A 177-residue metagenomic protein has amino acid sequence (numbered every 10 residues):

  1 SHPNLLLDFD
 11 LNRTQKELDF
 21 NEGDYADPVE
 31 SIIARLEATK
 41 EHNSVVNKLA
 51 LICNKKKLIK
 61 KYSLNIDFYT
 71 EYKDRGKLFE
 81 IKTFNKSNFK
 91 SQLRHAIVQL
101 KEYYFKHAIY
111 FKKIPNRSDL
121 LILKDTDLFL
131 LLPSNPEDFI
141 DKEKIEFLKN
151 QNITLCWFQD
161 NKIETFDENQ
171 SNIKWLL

Functional and structural regions predicted by a protein language model:
S1, S91, F147-L177: Non-catalytic C-terminal interaction segments of nucleic acid-processing enzymes
S1-Q15: Internal, Lys/Arg-enriched amphipathic helical interaction segments that engage polyanionic partners
L11-K61: Acidic-basic catalytic patches of nuclease active cores, encompassing PD-(D/E)XK and other metal-cofactor nuclease
R35-L36, K86-S91: A generic structural signal for short coil/turn motifs at secondary-structure boundaries
L49, F68-T70, D74-K86: Conserved catalytic cores of phosphodiester-cleaving nucleases, focusing on short active-site segments
I59-K73, F89, L93: Catalytic centers of nucleases
K90, K106-D160: Nucleic-acid nuclease catalytic cores
V98-E102, E164: Long, charge-dense
